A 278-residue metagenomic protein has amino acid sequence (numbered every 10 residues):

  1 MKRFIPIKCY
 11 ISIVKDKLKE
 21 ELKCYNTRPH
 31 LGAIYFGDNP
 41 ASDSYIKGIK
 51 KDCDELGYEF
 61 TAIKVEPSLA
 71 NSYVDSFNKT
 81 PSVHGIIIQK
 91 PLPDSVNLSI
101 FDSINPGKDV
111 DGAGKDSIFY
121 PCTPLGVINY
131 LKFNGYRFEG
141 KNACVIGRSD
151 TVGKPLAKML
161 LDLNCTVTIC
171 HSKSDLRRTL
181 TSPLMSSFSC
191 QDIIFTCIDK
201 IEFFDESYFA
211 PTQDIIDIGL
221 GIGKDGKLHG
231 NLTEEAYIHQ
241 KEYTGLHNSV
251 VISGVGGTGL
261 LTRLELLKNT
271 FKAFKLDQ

Functional and structural regions predicted by a protein language model:
M1-T27: Positively charged, low-complexity intrinsically disordered leader regions
F4-I5, S12, G85-F138, E202: Anion-binding alpha/beta catalytic cores of soluble intermediary-metabolism enzymes, centered on
R28-G37: Short beta-strand segments enriched in small/hydrophobic residues
Y35, I87-P91, I146: Short beta-strand segments
D38-G48, P121-D214, I218, G223 (+1 more regions): Glycine-rich phosphate/diphosphate-binding loop of Rossmann-like nucleotide-binding domains
K50-P67, V167-C170: Short beta-strand elements in bilobed, periplasmic/extracellular small-molecule ligand-binding domains
L69-P81: Short, well-structured alpha-helical segments in soluble
I100-D109, I216-D277: Rossmann-fold NAD(P)-binding glycine/threonine-rich loop
